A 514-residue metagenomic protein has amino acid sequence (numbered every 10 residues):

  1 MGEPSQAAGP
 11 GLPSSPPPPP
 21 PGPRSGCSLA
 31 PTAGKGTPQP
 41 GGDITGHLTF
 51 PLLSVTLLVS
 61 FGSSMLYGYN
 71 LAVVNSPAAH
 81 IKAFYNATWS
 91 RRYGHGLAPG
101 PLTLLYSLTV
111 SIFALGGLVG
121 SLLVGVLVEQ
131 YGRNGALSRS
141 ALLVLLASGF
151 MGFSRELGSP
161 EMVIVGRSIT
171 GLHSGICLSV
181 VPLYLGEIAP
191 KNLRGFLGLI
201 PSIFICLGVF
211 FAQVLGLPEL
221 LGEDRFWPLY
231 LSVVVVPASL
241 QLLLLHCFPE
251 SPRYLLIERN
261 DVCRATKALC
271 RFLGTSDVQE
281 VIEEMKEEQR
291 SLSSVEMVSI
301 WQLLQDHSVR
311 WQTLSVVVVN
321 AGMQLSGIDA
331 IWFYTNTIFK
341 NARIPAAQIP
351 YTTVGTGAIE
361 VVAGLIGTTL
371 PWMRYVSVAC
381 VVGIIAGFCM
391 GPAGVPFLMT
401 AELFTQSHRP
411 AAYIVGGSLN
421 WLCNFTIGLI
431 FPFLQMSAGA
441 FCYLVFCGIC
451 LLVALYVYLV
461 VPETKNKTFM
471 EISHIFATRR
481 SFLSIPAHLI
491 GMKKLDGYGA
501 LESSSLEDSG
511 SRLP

Functional and structural regions predicted by a protein language model:
G2-L273, R290-P514: Alpha-helical transmembrane bundle of multi-pass membrane proteins
R271-V281: Short intracellular "coupling" helices and adjacent cytoplasmic loop segments at the cytosolic face of multi-pass
V281-L292: TPR/TPR-like alpha-solenoid helical repeat scaffolds
